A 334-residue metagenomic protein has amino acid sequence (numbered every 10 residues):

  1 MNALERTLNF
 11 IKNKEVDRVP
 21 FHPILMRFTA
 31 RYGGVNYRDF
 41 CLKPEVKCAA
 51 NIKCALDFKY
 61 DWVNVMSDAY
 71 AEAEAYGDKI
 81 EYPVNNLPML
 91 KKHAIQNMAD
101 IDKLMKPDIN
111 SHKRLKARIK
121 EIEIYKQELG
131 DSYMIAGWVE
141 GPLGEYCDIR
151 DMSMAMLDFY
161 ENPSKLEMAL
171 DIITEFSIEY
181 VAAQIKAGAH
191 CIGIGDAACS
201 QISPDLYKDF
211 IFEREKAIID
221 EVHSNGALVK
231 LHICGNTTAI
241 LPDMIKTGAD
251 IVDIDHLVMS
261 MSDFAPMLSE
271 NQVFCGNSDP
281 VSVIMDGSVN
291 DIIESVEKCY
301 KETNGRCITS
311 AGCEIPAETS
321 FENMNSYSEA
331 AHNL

Functional and structural regions predicted by a protein language model:
M1-T29, V35-R38, A50, C54 (+2 more regions): Active-site loop segments of alpha/beta catalytic cores
E45-C48: Loop-to-helix transition at the N-terminal end of transmembrane alpha-helices
N51-K79: Glycine-rich, N-terminal phosphate-binding loop and its surrounding beta-alpha-beta segment
I95-I101: Membrane-interface helix-loop-helix modules in multi-pass inner-membrane proteins
